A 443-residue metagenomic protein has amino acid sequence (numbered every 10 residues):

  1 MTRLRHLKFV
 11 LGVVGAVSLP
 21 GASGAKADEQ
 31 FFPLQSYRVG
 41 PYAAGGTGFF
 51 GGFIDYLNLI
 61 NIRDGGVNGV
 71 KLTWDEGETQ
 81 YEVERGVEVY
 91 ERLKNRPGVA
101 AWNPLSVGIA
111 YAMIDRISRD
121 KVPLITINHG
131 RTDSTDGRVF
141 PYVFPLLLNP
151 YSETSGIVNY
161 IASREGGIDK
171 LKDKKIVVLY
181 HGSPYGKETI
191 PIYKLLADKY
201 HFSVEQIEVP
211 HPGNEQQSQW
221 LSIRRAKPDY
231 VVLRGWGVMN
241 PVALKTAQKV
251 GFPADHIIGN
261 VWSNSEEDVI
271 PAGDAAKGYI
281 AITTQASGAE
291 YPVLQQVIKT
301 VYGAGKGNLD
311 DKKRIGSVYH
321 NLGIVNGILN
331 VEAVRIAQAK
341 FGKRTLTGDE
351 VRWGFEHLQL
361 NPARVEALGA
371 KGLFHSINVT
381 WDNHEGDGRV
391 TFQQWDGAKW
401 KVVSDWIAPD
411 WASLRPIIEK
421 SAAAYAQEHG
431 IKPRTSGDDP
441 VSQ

Functional and structural regions predicted by a protein language model:
M1-L11: Bacterial N-terminal signal peptides that target proteins for export
L19-A27: Sec/Tat signal peptide C-region and signal peptidase I cleavage site
E29-F31, A44-I54, I62-G137, L146 (+2 more regions): Beta-alpha junction/loop-to-helix N-cap segments that form part of ligand/metal-binding clefts
T79, L124-T126, R131-T135, P212 (+2 more regions): Venus flytrap/periplasmic-binding-protein-like
R85-E88, D133, P141-G251, G288-Q295: Extracellular/periplasmic Venus flytrap/periplasmic-binding protein
L93-V107, I125-I127, K175-Y180, Q206 (+4 more regions): Periplasmic-binding protein-like
F140, A247-G327, W406-D410, L414 (+2 more regions): Extracellular/periplasmic periplasmic-binding protein-like sensory domains
G307-H320, V331-S404, D439-Q443: Segments of small-molecule ligand-sensing domains
